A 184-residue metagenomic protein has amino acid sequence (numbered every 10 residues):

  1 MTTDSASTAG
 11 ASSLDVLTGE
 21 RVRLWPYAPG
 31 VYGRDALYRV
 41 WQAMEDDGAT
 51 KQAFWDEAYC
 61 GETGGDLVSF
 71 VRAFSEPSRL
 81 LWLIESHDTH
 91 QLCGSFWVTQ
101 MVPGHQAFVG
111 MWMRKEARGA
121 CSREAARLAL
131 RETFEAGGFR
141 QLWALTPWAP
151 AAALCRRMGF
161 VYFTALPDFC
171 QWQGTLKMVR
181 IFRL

Functional and structural regions predicted by a protein language model:
M1-G48, L81-L184: Acyl-donor (CoA/ACP) binding surface of acyl/acetyltransferases
L14, F54-W55, F70-V71, I84: Extended hydrophobic/Leu-rich segments
R23-W25, G48-G61: A short gly/proline-enriched turn/hairpin at secondary-structure junctions
A58-S78: Active-site rim helix/loop that mediates acceptor-substrate recognition in acyltransferases
